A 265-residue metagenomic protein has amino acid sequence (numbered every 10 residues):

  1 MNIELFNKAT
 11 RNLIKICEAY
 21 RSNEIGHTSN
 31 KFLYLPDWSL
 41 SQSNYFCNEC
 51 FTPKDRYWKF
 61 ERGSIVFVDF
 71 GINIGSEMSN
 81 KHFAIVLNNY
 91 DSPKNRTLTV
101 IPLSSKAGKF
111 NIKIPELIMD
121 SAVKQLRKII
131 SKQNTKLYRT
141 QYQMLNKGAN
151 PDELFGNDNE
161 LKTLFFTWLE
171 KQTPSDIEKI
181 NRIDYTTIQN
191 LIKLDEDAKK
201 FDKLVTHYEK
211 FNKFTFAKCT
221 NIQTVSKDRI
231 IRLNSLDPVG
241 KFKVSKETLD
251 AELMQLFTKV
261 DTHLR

Functional and structural regions predicted by a protein language model:
M1-L40, E49-C50, W58-E61, N111-R265: C-terminal terminal-subdomain/extension
D55-K59, G75, N89, Y208: Short, surface-exposed secondary-structure edge patches
K59-I72: Short coil-to-beta transition motif at edge beta-strands of beta-rich domains
D69-E77, D91: Short, charged beta-turn/beta-strand-edge "cap" motif at the junction between a beta-strand and an adjacent loop
S79-Y90: Short beta-strand-centered aromatic/proline hotspots
H82, N95-I101: Short aromatic-glycine-enriched beta-strand elements
V86-N88, P102, N221: A residue-level detector for short acidic-glycine micro-motifs
N89-K94, K106-G108, T224: Short, conserved beta-turn/loop elements at beta-strand boundaries and strand-helix junctions
